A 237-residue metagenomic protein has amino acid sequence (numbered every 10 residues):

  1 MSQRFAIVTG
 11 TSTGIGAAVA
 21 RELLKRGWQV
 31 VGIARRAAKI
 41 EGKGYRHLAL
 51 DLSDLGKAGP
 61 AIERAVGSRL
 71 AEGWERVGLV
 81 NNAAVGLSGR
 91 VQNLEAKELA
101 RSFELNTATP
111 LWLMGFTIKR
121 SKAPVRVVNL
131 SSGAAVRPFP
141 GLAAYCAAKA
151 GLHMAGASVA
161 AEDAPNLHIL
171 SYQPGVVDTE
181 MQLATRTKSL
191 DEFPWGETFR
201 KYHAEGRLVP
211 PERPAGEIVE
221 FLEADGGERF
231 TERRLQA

Functional and structural regions predicted by a protein language model:
S12-T13: Conserved glycine-rich cofactor-binding loop
N81-S88: Conserved NAD(P)H cofactor-binding loop of Rossmann-fold oxidoreductase domains
R90-V91, E98-A100: Substrate-binding pocket helix/loop in short-chain dehydrogenase/reductase
M114, A148: Active-site helix of classical SDR
R120-S121, R137, S158-H168: Active-site-adjacent segment of SDR/Rossmann-fold oxidoreductases
S132: Residue(s) in the substrate-gating loop at a strand-loop-helix junction that position the organic substrate next
P165, S171-P174, T179, L190-A237: C-terminal helical subdomain
